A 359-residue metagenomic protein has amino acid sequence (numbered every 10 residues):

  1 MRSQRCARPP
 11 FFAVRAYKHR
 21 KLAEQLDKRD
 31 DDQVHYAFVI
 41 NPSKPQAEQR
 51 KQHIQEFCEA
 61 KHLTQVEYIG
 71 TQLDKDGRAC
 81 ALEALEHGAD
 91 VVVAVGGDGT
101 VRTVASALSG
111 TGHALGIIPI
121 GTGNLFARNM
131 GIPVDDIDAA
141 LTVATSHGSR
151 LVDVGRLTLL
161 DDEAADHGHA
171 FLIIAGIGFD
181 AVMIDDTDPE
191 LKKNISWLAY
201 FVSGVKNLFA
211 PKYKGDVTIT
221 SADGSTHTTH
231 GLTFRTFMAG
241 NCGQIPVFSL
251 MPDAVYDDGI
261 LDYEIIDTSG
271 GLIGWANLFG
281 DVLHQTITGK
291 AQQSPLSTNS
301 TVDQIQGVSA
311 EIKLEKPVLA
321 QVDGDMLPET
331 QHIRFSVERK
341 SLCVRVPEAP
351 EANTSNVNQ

Functional and structural regions predicted by a protein language model:
M1-V92, R102, T142, E351 (+1 more regions): ATP/NTP phosphate-donor binding region
A13-Q25, V255-D258, I265-Q359: ATP/nucleoside-binding phosphotransfer catalytic cores, i.e., glycine-rich phosphate-binding loops
V39, G110-A114, I120-M238: Catalytic core of DAGKc-family lipid kinases
G77, V101-R102, P246-V247, E329: Short, well-ordered alpha-helical microsegments
A94-D98: N-terminal glycine-rich "phosphate-gripper" loop used for MgATP/nucleotide binding and carboxylate activation
T100-H113: Short Gly/Thr/Asp-enriched flexible loops that form oxyanion-binding sites at enzyme active sites
G176, D180, M238-D253, M326: Glycine-rich phosphate/pyrophosphate-binding beta-alpha loops
D180-M183, H227, I245-F248, G271-W275: Short acidic/glycine-rich loop or secondary-structure boundary segments that cap or lie
